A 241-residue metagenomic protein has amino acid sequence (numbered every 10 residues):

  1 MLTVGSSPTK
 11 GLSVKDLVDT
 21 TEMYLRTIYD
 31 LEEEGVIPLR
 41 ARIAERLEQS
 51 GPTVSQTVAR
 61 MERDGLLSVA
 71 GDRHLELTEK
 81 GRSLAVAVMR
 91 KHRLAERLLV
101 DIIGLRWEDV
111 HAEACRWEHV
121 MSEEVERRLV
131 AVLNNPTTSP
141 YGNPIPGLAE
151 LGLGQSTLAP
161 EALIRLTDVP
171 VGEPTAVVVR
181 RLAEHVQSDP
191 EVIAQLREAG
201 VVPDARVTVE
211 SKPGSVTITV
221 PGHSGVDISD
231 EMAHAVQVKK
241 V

Functional and structural regions predicted by a protein language model:
M1-E48: Extreme N-terminal segment that seeds HTH/winged-HTH DNA-binding domains in transcriptional regulators
Y24, I43, V54-D64, L196: Basic amphipathic alpha-helical segments that dock to polyanions
R40, V58, E96: Helix-turn-helix DNA-binding elements, focusing on the entry/boundary residues of the two helices that contact DNA
P52, E108: Key DNA-contact positions within bacterial/archaeal DNA-binding proteins
E62-D72: A short, conserved structural fragment
R73-H92: Basic, amphipathic "hinge/linker" alpha-helix immediately C-terminal to the N-terminal HTH DNA-binding motif
H119-D230: Mid-protein regulatory/catalytic core that forms ligand/cofactor-binding pockets and protein-protein interaction
